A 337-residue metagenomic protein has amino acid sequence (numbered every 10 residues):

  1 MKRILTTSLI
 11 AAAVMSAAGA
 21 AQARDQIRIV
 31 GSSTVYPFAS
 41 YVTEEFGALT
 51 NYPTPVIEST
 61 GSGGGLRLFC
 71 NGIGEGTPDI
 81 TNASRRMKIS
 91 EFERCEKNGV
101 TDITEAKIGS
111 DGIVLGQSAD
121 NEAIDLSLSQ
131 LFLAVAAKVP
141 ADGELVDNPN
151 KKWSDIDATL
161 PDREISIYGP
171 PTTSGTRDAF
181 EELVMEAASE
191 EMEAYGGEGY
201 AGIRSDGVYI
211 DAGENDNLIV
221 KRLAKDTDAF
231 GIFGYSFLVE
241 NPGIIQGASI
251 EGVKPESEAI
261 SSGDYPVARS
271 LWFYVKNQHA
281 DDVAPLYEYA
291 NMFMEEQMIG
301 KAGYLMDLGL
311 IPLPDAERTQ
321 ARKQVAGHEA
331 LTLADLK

Functional and structural regions predicted by a protein language model:
M1-Q22: Gram-negative bacterial Sec-dependent N-terminal signal peptides
A23-K337: Flexible loop/hinge segments at secondary-structure junctions
